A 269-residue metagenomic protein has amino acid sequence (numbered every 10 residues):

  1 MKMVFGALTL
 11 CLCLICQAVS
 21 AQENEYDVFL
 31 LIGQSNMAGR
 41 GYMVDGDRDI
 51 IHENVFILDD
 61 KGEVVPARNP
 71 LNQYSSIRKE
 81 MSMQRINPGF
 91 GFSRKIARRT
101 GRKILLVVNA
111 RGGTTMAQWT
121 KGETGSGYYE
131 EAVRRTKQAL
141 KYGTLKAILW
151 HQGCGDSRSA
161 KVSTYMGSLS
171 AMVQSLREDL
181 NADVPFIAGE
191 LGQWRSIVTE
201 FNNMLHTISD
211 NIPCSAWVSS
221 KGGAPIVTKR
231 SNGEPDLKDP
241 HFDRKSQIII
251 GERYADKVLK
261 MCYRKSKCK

Functional and structural regions predicted by a protein language model:
G6-I15: Bacterial N-terminal signal peptides
A18-S20: Mature, extracytoplasmic segments of signal peptide-bearing proteins
Q22-K269: Cell-envelope and extracellular/periplasmic
